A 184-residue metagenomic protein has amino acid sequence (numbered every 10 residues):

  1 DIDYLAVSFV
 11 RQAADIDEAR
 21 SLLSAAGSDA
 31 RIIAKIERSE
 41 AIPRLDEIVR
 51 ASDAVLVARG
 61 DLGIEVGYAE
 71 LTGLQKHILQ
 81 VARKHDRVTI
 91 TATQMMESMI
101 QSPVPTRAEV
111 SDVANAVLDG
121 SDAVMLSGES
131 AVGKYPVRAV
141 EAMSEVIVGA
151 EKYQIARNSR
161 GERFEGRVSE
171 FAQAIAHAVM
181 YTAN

Functional and structural regions predicted by a protein language model:
D1-N184: Non-catalytic helical/linker scaffolds that mediate oligomerization, partner binding, and domain coupling around large
